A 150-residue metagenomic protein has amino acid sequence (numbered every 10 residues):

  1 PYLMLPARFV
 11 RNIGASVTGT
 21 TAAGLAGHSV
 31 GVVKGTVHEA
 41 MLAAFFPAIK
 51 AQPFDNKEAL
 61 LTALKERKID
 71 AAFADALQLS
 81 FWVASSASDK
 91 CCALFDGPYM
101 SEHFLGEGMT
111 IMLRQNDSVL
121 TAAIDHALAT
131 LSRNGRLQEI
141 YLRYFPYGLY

Functional and structural regions predicted by a protein language model:
P1-Y150: Proline/Glycine/Serine-rich low-complexity intrinsically disordered segments that serve as flexible stalks/linkers
